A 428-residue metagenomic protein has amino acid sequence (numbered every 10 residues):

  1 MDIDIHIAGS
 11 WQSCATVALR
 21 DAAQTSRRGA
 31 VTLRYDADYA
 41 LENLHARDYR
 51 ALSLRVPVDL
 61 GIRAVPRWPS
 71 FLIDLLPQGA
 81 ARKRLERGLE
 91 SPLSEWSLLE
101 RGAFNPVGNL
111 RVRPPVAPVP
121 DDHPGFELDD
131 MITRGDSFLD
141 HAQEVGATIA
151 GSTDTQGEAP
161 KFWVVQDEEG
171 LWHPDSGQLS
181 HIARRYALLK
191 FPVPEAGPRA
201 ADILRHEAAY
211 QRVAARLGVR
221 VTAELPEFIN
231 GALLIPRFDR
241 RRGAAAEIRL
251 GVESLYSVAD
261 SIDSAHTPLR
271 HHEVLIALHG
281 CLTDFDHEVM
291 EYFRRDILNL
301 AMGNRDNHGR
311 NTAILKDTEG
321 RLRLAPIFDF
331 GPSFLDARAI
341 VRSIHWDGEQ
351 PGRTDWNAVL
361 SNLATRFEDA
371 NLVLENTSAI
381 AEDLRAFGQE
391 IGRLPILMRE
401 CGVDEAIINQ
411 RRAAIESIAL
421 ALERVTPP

Functional and structural regions predicted by a protein language model:
M1-P428: Phosphate/dinucleotide-binding and metal-coordinating scaffold of catalytic cores in nucleotide-dependent enzymes
